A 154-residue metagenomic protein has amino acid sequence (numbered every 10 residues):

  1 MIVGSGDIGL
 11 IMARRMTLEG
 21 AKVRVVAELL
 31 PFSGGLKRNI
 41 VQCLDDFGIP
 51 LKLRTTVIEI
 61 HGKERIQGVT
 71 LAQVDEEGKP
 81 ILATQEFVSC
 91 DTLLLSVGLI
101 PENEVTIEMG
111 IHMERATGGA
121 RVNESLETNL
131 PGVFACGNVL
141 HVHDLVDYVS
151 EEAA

Functional and structural regions predicted by a protein language model:
M1-A154: Residues forming the flavin
